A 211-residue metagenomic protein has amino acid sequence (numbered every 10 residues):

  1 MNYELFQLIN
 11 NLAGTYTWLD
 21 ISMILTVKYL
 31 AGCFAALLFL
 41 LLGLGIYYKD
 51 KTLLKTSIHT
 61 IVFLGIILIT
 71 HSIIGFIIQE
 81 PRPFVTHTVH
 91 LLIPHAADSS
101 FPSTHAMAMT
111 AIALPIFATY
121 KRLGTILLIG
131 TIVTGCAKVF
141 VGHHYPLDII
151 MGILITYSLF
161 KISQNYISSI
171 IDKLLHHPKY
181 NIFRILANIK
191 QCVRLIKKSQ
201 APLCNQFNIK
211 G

Functional and structural regions predicted by a protein language model:
M1-F34, H71-D98, P178-K190, I196-K197: N-terminal transmembrane-helix/juxtamembrane module of multi-pass inner/ER membrane proteins
W18, D50-K55, T119-I126: Membrane-helix interface segments
Y29, C33, T60-L68, S72 (+3 more regions): Alpha-helical transmembrane spans of integral membrane proteins, capturing the lipid-embedded, hydrophobic core of TM
L38-T70: Interfacial segments of alpha-helical transmembrane regions
I46-D50, I77-R82, Y166-K179: Membrane-interfacial segments
I61-F76, T125-K138: Small-polar-interrupted transmembrane alpha-helices in polytopic inner-membrane proteins
P94-S199: Membrane-embedded catalytic cores of phosphoryl/pyrophosphoryl-handling enzymes
S199-Q206: Positively charged N-terminal leader segments that act as targeting/secretion signals
